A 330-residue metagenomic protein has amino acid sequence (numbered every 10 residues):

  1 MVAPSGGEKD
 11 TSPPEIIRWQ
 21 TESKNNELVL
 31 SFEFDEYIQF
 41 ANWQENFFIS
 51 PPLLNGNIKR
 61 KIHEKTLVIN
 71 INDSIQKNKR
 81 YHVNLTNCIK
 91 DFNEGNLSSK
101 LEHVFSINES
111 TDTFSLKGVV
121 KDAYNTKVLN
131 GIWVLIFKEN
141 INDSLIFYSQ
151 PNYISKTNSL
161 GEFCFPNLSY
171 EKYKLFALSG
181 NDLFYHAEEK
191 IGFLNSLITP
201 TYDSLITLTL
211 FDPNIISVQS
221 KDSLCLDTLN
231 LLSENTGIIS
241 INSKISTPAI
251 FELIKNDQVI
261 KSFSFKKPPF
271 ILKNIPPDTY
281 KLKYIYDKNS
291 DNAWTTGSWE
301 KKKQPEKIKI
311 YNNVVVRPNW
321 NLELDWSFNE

Functional and structural regions predicted by a protein language model:
M1-A123, K127-L160, C164-N167, K172-K174 (+2 more regions): Acidic, low-complexity Ser/Thr/Gly/Pro-rich repeat segments typical of extracellular/periplasmic and surface-exposed
M1-K24, T111-F114, S204-S223, D227-N235 (+2 more regions): Sec-dependent signal peptide cleavage junction
N78, N158-N181, K267-N289, E300 (+1 more regions): Short Pro-Gly-centered beta-turn/loop motif in secreted/extracellular proteins
F92, A123, T228-N230, I271: Outer-membrane beta-barrel domain signature
S99-K100, S179-Q219, K288-W326, E330: Structured interaction patches on ligand/partner-binding surfaces of diverse proteins
S115-D122, V218-S220, N235-I245: A short, amphipathic beta-strand motif
I136-I141, L231, S243-K255, E330: A short, solvent-exposed, low-complexity linear motif enriched for acidic/polar residues with Pro/Gly/Ser/Thr
L229, N242, K261-K273: Short, contiguous acidic/charged loop-to-helix segments that flank catalytic cores in large enzymes
